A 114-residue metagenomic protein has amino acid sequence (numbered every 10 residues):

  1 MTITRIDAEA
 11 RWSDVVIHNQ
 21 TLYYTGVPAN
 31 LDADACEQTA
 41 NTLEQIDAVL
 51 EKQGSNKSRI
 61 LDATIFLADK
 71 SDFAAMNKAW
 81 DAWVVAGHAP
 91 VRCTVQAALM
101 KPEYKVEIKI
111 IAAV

Functional and structural regions predicted by a protein language model:
M1-L61, L67-V114: N-terminal presequence-like segments and the immediate start of the first folded domain
